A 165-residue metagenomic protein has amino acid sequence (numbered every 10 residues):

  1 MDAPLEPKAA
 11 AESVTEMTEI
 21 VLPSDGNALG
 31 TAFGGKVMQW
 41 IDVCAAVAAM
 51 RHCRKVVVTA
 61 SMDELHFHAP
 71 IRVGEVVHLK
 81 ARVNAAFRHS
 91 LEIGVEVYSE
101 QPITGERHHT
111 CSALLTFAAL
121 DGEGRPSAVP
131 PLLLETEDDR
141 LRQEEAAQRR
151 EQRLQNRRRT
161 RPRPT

Functional and structural regions predicted by a protein language model:
D2-L5, A48, K55-V56, Y98-S99: Short, positively charged
P4-M17, R72-V73, N84-T165: HotDog/MaoC-like acyl-thioester-processing domains
T18, L22, R51-H52, H66: N-terminal leader/targeting segments and the first structural element of proteins
G26-W40: A conserved, well-ordered hydrophobic junction motif at loop->secondary-structure transitions
K36-R54: Active-site helix/loop of acyl-thioester processing domains in fatty-acid/polyketide metabolism, spanning hotdog-fold
V58-P70, V76-N84, Y98-S99: Conserved interaction-surface patches within small, structured recognition/assembly domains
